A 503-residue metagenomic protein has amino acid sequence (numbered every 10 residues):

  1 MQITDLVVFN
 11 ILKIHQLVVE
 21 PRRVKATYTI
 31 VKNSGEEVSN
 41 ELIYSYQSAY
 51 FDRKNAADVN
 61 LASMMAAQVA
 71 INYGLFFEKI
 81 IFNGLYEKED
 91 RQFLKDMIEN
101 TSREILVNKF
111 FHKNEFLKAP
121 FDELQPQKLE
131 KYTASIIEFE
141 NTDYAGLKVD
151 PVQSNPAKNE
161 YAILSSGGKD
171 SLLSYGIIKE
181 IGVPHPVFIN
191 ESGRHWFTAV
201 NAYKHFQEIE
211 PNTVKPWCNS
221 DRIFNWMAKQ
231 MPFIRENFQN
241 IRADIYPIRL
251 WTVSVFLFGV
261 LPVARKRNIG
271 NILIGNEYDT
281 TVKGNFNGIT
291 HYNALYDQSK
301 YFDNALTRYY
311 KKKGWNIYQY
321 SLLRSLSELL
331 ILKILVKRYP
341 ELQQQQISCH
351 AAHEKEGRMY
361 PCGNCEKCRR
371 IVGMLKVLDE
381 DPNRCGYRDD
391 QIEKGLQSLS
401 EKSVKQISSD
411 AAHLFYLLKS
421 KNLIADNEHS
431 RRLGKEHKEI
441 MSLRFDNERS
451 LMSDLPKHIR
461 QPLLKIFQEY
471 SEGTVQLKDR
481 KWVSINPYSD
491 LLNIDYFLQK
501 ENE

Functional and structural regions predicted by a protein language model:
M1-F76: Short Lys/Arg-enriched alpha/beta "domain-start" segment
M1-I14, V19-T27, K113-Y161, K169-E503: Nucleotide-activated chemistry modules centered on ATP-dependent adenylation/adenylyltransferase
K54-V149: Low-complexity, highly charged intrinsically disordered N-terminal segments that act as targeting/localization
